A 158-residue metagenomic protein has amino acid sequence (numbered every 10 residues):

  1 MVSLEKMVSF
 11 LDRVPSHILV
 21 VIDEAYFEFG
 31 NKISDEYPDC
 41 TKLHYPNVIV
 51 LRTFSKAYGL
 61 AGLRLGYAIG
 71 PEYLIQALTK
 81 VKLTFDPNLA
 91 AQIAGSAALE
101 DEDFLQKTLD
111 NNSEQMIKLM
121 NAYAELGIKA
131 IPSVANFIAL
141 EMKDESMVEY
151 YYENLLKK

Functional and structural regions predicted by a protein language model:
M1-V20, E24-S55: Active-site pre-lysine segment of PLP-dependent enzymes
V2-K6, I33-E36, G62, A91 (+3 more regions): Residues at alpha-helix caps and immediate loop-helix transition turns in enzyme cores, especially N- and C-cap
E5, K157-K158: PLP-dependent enzyme catalytic core of the Aspartate aminotransferase-like
Y26-E28, T84, A139-L140: Short histidine/acidic/glycine/proline-rich micro-motifs that form metal- and phosphate-coordinating active-site loops
N47-I131: PLP-dependent aminotransferase class I/II
E125-L155: Conserved PLP-binding catalytic core of the aspartate aminotransferase-like
